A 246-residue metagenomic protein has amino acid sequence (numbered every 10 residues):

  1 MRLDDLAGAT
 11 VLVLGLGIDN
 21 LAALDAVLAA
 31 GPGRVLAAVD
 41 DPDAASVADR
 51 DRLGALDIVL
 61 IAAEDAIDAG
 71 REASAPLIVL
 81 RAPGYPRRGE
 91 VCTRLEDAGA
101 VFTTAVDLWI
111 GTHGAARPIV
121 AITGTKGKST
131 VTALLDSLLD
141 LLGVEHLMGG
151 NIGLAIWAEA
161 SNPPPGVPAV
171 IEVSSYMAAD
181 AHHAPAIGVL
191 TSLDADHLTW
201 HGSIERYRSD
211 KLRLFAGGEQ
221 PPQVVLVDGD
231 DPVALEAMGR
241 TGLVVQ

Functional and structural regions predicted by a protein language model:
M1-T104: N-terminal leader/targeting and accessory segments in enzymes
D51, V245-Q246: Short, solvent-exposed secondary-structure boundary motifs
D68-R71, P76, P83-G229, V233-V244: Phosphate-binding loop of NTP-binding sites
